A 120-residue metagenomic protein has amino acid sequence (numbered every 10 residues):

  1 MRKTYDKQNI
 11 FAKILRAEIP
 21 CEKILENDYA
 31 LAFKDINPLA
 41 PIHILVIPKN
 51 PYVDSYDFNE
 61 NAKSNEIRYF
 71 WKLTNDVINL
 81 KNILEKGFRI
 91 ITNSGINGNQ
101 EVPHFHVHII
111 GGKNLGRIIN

Functional and structural regions predicted by a protein language model:
M1-N120: HIT superfamily nucleotide-processing domains
